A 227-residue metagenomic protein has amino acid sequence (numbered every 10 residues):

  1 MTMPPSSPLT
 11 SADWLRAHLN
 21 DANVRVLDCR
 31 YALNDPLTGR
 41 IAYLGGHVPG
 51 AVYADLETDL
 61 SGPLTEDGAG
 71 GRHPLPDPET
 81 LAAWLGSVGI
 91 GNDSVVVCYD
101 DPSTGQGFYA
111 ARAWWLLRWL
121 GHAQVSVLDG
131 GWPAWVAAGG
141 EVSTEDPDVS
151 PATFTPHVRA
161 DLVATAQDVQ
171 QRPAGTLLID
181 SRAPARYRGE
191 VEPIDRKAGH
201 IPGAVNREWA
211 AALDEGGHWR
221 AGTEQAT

Functional and structural regions predicted by a protein language model:
M1-T227: Cytosolic catalytic domains that perform sulfur/thiol-centered chemistry
